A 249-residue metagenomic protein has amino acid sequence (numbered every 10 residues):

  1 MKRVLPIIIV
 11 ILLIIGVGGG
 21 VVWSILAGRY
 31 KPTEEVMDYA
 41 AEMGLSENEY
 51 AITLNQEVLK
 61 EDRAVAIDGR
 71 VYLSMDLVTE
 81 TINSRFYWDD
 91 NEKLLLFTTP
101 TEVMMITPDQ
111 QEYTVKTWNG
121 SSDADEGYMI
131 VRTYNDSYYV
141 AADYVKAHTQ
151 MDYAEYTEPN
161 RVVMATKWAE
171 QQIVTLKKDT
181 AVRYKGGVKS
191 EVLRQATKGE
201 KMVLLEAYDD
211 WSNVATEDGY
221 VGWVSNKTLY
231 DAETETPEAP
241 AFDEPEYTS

Functional and structural regions predicted by a protein language model:
K2-Y208, S225-S249: Primary recognition of N-terminal secretory signal peptides and signal-anchoring hydrophobic helices
D209-N213: Short aromatic-glycine-enriched beta-strand elements
A215-K227: Short, compositionally biased
